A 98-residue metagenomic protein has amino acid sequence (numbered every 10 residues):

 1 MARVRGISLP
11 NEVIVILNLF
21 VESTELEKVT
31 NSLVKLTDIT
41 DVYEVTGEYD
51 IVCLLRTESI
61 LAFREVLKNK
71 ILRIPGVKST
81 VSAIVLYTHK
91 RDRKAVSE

Functional and structural regions predicted by a protein language model:
M1-E98: A compositional/biophysical signature of low hydrophobicity enriched in polar/charged and small residues
